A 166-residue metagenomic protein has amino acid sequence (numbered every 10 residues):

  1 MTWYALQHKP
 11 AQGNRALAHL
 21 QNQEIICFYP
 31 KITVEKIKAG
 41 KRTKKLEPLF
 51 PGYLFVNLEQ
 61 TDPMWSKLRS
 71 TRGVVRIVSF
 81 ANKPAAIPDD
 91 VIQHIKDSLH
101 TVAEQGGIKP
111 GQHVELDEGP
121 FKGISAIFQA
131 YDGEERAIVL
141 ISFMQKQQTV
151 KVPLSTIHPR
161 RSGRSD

Functional and structural regions predicted by a protein language model:
M1-E115, I127-G133, I138-D166: Acidic-enriched and Gly/Ser
D117-S125: Short coil-to-beta-strand transition motifs
